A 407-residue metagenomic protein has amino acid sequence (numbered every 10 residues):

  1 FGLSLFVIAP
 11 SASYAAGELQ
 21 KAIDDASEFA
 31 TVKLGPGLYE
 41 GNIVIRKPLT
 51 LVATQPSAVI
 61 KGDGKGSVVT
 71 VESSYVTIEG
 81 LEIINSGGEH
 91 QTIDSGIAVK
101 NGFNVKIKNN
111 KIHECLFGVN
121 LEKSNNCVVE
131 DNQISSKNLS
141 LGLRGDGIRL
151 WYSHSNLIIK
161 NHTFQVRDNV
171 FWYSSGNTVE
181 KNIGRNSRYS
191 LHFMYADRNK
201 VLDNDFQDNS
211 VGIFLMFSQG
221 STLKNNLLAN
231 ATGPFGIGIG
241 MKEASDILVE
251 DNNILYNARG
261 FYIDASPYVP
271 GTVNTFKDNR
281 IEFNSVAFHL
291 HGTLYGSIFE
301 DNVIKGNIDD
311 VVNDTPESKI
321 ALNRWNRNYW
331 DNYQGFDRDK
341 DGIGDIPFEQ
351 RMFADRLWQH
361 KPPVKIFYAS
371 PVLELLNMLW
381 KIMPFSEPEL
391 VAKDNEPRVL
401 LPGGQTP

Functional and structural regions predicted by a protein language model:
F1-I8: Bacterial N-terminal signal peptides
A12-V44: Acidic Gly/Asp/Thr-rich repetitive segments characteristic of extracellular carbohydrate-active and adhesion proteins
F29-T31, P36, N42, P48 (+18 more regions): Detector for repetitive beta-architecture
E40-V52, V59-N104, F117-S124, L150: Extracellular beta-strand-rich solenoid/capping regions of secreted or surface-exposed proteins that bind or remodel
G62-V69, H90-V99, E114-F117, L121 (+8 more regions): Extracellular beta-strand/beta-solenoid scaffold signature
E122, C127-K224, L228: Solenoidal tandem-repeat scaffolds enriched in leucines and small polar residues
T232-P234, G238, I247, G260-V269 (+2 more regions): Functionally critical loop-and-helix segments that line ligand-binding/catalytic clefts of soluble enzyme domains
